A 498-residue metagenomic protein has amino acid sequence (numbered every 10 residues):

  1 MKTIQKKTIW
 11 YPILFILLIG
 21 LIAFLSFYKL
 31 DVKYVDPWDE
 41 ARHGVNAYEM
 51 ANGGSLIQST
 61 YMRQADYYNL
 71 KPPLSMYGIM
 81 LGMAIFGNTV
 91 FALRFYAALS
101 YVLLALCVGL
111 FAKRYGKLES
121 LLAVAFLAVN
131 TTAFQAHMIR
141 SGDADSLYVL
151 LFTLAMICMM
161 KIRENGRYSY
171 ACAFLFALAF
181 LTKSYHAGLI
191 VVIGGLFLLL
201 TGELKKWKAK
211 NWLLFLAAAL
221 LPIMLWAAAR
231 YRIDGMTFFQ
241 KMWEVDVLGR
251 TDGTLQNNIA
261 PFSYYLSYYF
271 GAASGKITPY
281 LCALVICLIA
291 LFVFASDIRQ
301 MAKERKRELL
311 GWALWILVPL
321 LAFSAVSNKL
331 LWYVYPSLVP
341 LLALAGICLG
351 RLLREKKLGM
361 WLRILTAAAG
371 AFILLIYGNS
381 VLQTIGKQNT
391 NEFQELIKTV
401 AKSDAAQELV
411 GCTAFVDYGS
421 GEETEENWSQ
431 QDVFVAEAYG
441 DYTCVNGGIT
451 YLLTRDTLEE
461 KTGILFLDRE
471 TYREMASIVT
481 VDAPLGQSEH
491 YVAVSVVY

Functional and structural regions predicted by a protein language model:
M1, L349-V381: Signature aromatic-anchored transmembrane alpha helix within multi-pass, membrane-resident enzymes that catalyze glycan
F24-K29, H43-Y67, L74, L81 (+1 more regions): Extracytosolic helix-loop segments that constitute the early lumenal/periplasmic catalytic or substrate-binding loops
H43-E49, L175-L178, T182, A187-E304 (+2 more regions): Transmembrane-lumen/periplasm boundary regions of multi-pass, lipid-linked membrane glycan transferases
P73-Y77, F86-L103, M138, Y280-L281: Loop-to-helix entry region of an early transmembrane alpha helix in multi-pass inner-membrane enzymes
F95-Y115, L154, F292: Transmembrane-helix motifs of polytopic, lipid-linked glycan transferases
K113-L118, T153-S169, A179, L349: Membrane-interface transmembrane helices that cradle and orient dolichyl/undecaprenyl
S327-K357: Hydrophobic/aromatic-rich transmembrane helices and adjacent perimembrane loops
L382-I478, A483-Y498: Short periplasmic/luminal acceptor-recognition loop of GT-C membrane glycosyltransferases, typified by
